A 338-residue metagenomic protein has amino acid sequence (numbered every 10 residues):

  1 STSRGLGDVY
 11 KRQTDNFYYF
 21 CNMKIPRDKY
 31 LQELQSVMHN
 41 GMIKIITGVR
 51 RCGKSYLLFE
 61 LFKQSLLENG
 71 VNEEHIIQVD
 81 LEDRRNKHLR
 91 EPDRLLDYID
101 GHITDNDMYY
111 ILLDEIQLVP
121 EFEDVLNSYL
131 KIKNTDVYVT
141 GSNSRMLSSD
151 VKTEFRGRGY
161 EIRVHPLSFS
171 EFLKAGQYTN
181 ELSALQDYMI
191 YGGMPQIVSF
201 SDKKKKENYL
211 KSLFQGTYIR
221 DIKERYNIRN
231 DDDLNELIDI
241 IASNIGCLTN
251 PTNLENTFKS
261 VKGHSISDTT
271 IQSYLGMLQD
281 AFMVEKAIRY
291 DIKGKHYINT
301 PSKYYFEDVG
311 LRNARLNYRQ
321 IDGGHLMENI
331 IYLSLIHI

Functional and structural regions predicted by a protein language model:
S1-Y10, I338: Short, small-residue-biased leader/transition segments that mark boundaries at the very start of proteins
T14-Y18, S142-S144, S149-L248: Interdomain motor-coupling "hinge/lid" segment immediately C-terminal to the ATP-binding subdomain of NTP-driven enzymes
I25-M38: Pre-Walker A adenine-sensing motif
I46: Hydrophobic anchor at the beta1->P-loop junction of P-loop NTPases
K54-S55: Conserved lysine of the Walker
Q78-N106: Short glycine-rich substrate-engagement loop in P-loop NTPases that contacts/grips substrate
D136-S142: Structural recognition of the conserved hydrophobic beta-strand(s) that form the central parallel beta-sheet of P-loop
K203, N208-I336: Accessory nucleic acid-recognition modules appended to NTPase machines
